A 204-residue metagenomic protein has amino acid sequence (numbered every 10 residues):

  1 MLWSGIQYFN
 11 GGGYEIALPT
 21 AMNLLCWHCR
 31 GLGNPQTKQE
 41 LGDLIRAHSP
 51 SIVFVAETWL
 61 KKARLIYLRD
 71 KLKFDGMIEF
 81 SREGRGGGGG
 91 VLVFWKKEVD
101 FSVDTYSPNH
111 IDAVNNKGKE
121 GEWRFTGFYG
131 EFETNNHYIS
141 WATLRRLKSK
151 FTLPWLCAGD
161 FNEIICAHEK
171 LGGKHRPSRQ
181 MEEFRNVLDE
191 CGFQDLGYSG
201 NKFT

Functional and structural regions predicted by a protein language model:
M1-T204: A shared catalytic/ligand-binding motif for oxyanion handling
